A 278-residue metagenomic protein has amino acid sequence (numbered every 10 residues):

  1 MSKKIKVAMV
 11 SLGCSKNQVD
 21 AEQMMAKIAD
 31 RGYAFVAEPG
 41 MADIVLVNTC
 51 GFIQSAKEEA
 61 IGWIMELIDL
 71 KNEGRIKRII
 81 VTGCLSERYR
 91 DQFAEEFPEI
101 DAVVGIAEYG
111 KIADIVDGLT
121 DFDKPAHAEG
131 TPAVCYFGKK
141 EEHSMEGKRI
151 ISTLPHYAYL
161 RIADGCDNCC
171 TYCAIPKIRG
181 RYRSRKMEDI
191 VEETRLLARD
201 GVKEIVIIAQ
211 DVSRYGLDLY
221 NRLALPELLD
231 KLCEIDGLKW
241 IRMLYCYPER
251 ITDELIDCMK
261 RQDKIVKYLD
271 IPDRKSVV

Functional and structural regions predicted by a protein language model:
M1-Y215, I265, L269: Proteins enriched for Cys/Gly/acidic motifs involved in redox and nucleic-acid/cofactor modification
I79-V81, R88, R199-V278: Conserved SAM/AdoMet-binding glycine-rich loop
